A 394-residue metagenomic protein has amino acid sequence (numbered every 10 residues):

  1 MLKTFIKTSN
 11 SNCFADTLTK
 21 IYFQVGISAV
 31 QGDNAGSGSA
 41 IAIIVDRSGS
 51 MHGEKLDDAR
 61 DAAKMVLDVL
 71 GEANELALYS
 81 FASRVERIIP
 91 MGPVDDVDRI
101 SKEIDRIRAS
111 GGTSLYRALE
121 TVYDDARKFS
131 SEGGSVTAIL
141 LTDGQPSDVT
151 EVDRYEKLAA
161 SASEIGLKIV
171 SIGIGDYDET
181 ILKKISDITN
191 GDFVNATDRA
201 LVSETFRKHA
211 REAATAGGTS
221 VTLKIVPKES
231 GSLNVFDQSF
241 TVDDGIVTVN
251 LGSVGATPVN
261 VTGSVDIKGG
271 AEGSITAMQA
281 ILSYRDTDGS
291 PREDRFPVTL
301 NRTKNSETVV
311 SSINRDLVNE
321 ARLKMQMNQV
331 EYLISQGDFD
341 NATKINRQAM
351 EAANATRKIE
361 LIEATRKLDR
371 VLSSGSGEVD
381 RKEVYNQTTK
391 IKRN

Functional and structural regions predicted by a protein language model:
L2-T219, K268-E272: Exposed acidic/Ser/Thr-rich ligand/metal-binding surfaces
T19-I21, V259, M278: Hydrophobic core residues within well-ordered beta-strands of beta-rich domains
Q24-G26, G263, M278-L282: OB-fold and OB-like beta-barrel modules that bind single-stranded nucleic acids
T197, P227-E229: Membrane-embedded alpha-helical bundles of multi-pass transporters/translocases, especially carrier/permease families
V221-L223: Contiguous segments within soluble domain cores/interaction surfaces
F236-A256: Extracellular adhesion/glycan-binding regions together with long Ser/Thr- and acidic-residue-rich low-complexity tracts
G255-G273: Low-complexity, intrinsically disordered segments enriched in Ser/Thr together with acidic residues
K268-N394: Long, acidic serine/threonine- and proline-rich intrinsically disordered regions
